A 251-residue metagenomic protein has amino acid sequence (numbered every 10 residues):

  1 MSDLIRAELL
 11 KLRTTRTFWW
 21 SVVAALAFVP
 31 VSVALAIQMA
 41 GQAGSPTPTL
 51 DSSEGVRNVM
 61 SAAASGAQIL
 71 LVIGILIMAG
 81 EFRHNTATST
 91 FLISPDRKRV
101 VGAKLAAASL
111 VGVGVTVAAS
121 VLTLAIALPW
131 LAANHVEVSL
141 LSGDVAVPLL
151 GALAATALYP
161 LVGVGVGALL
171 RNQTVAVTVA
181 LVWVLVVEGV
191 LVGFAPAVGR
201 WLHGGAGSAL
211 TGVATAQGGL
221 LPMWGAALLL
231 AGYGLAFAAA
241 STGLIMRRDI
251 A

Functional and structural regions predicted by a protein language model:
M1-A27, R171: Aromatic- and glycine-rich beta-strand/loop motifs that create alpha-glucan
D3, P196-A216: Short hydrophobic, aromatic-rich alpha-helical segments embedded in or entering the lipid bilayer of multi-pass
E8, S94-D96, N172, I245: Generic structural signal for small/hydrophobic residues in well-ordered secondary structure, especially within
K11, A79, T90-L92, G163 (+1 more regions): Helix-capping/transition residues at the boundaries of transmembrane alpha-helices and the short helical linkers
F18-I77, V101-L169, V182, G189 (+2 more regions): Secretory targeting signals
W19, K98, T174-V175: Residues that define the loop-to-transmembrane-helix transition and helix capping in multi-pass membrane transporters
V72-I93, R97-K98: Transmembrane helix boundary and interhelical loop/hinge segments in multi-pass membrane proteins
M246-A251: Short cytosolic juxtamembrane segments of multi-pass membrane proteins
